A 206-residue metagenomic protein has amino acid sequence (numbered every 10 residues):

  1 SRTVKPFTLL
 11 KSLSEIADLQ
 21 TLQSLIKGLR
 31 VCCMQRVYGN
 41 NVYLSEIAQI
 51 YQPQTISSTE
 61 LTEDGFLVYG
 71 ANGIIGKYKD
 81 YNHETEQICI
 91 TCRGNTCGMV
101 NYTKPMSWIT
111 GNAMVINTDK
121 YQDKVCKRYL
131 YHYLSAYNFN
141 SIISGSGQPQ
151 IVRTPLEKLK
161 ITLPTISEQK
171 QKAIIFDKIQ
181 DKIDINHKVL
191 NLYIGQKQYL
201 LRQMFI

Functional and structural regions predicted by a protein language model:
S1-L13, M34-V37, V115-K124, A136-S141 (+2 more regions): Proline-centric
R2-G70, K158, L163-I166, V189-L190 (+1 more regions): Non-catalytic DNA-recognition/assembly elements of restriction-modification systems
Q23, Q148-Q150, Q169, Q196 (+1 more regions): Glutamine-centric residue-chemistry signal
G28, C32, K178, I185 (+2 more regions): PAS-family sensory domains
Q49, H132-F139: Short, intrinsically disordered, mixed-charge
G70-S135, S144-G147, V152-L156: A short beta-sheet element
Q171-D181: Extracellular/lumenal glycan-associated surfaces
